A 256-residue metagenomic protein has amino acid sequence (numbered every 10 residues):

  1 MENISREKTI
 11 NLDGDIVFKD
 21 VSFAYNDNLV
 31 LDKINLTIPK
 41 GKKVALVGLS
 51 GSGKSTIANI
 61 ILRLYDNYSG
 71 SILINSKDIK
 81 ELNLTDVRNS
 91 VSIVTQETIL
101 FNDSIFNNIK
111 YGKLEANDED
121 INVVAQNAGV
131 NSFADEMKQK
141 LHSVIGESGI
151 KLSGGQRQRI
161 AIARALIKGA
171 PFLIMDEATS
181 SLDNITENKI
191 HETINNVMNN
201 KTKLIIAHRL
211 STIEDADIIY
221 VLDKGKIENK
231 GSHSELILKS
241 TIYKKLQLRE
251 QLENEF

Functional and structural regions predicted by a protein language model:
M1-E2, V30: Short low-complexity stretches enriched in small and charged residues
N3-K8: Short, solvent-exposed loop/turn elements at beta->coil junctions and helix N-caps that rim active or binding pockets
T9-F256: ABC-type nucleotide-binding domain
